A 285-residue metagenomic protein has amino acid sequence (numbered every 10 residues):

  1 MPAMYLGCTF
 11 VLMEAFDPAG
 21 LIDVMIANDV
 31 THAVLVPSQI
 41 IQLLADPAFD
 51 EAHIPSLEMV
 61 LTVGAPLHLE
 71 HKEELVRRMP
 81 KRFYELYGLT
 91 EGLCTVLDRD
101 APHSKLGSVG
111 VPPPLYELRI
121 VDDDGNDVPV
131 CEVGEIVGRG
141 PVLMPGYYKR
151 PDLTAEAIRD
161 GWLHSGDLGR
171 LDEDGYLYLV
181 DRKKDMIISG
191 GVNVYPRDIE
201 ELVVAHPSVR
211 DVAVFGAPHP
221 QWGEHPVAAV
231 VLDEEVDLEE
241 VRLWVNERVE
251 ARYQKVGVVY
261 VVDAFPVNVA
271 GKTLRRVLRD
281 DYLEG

Functional and structural regions predicted by a protein language model:
M1, Y5-C8, A27-L35, L44-K105 (+1 more regions): Gly/Ser/Thr-rich phosphate-binding loop
C8-N28, P37-Q39, V194-I199: ATP-dependent adenylate-forming carboxylate-activation enzymes
D17, Q39-I40, L67, L143: Alpha-helix capping/helix-boundary segments
M25, A33-V36, G88, G140 (+6 more regions): AMP-binding/adenylate-forming catalytic core of the ANL superfamily
A48, S56, K81, L115 (+3 more regions): Glycine-centered tight turns that cap/initiate beta-strands
P66, S104-K149, A157: Adenylate-forming AMP-binding core of the ANL superfamily, especially NRPS adenylation
V121-D122, S165, L171, V267: Hydrophobic alpha-helical segments, especially N-terminal targeting/anchoring helices
V259-A270: Short proline/glycine- and acidic-rich turn/helix-capping motifs at secondary-structure junctions
